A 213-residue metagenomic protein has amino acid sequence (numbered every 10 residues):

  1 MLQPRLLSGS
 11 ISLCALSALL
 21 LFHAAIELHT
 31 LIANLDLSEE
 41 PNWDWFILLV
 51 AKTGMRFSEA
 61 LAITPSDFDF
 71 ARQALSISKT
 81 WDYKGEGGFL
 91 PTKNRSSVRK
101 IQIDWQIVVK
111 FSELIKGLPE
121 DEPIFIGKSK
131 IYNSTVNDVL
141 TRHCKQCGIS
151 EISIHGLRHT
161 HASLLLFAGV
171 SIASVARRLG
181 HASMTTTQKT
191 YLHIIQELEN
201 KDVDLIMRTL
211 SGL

Functional and structural regions predicted by a protein language model:
M1-S12, R56-S58: N-terminal DNA-binding recognition helix of tyrosine site-specific recombinases/integrases
L6-G9, A15, A25, A62-E113: Conserved tyrosine-mediated DNA breakage-rejoining catalytic core shared by Y-recombinases
L13-I63: Basic, Lys/Arg- and aromatic-enriched nucleic-acid-binding interface segment
A25-H29, T80, D104-I149: Active-site/catalytic core of tyrosine-dependent DNA strand-transfer enzymes
L31-N34, E86-P91, K189, H193-L213: DNA/chromatin major-groove-contacting recognition/catalytic segments
N42-D44, I131, S150-G169: Short basic/aromatic active-site micro-motif
W43, A71, S97, P119 (+2 more regions): Exposed loop/turn and edge beta-strand positions of beta-sandwich/beta-sheet ligand-binding modules
L48, K52-E59, R142-C144, R158-A182 (+3 more regions): C-terminal catalytic core of tyrosine-transesterase DNA break-rejoin enzymes
